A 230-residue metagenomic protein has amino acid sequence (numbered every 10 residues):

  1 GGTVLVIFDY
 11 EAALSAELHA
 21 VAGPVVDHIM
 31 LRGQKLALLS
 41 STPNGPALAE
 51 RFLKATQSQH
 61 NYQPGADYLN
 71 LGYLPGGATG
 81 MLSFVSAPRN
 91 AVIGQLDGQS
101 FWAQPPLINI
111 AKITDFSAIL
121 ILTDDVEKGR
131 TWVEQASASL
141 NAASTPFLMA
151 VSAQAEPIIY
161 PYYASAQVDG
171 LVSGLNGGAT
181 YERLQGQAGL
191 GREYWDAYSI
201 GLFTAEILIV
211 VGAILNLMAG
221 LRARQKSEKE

Functional and structural regions predicted by a protein language model:
G1-V4: Short extracytoplasmic/periplasmic juxtamembrane "stem" segments immediately C-terminal to an N-terminal membrane anchor
F8, V26-G33, T123, E127 (+1 more regions): Sec/Tat-exported extracytoplasmic proteins
D9-A20, S40-A47, L74, D124-K128 (+1 more regions): Gly/Ser/Thr-rich loops at beta-strand to alpha-helix junctions that form or flank small-molecule/cofactor-binding
A13-A66: Membrane-embedded segments
V21-P24, E134-A142, A164-Q167: Short, solvent-exposed amphipathic alpha-helical segments in soluble enzyme and RNA/protein-processing domains
R51-N70, Y162-G178: Acidic, Ser/Thr-rich peripheral helices and adjacent loops at domain boundaries
G65-P157: Membrane-proximal low-complexity regions enriched in glycine and acidic/polar residues
A150-E230: C-terminal functional extensions of proteins
